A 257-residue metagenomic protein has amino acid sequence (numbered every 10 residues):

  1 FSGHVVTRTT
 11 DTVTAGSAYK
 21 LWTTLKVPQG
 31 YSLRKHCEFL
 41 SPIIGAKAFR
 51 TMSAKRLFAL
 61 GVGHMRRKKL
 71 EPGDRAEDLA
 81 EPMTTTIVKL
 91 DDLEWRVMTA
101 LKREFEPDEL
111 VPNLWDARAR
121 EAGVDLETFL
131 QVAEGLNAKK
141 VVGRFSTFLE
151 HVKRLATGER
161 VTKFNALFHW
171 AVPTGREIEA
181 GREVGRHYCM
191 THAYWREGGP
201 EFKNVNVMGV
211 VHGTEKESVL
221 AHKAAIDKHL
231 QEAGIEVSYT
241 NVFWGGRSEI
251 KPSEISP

Functional and structural regions predicted by a protein language model:
F1-P257: A compositional/biophysical signature of low hydrophobicity enriched in polar/charged and small residues
